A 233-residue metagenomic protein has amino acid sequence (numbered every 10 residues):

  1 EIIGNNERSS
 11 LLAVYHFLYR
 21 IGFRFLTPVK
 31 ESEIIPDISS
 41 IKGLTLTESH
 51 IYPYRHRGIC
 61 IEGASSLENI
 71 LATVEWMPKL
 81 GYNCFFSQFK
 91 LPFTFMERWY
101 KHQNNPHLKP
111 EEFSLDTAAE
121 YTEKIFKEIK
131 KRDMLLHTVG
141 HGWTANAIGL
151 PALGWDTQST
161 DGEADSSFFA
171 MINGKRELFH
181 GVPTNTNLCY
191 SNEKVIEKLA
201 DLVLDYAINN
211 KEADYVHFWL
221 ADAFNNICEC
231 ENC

Functional and structural regions predicted by a protein language model:
I2-C233: Feature activates predominantly on carbohydrate-active enzymes
